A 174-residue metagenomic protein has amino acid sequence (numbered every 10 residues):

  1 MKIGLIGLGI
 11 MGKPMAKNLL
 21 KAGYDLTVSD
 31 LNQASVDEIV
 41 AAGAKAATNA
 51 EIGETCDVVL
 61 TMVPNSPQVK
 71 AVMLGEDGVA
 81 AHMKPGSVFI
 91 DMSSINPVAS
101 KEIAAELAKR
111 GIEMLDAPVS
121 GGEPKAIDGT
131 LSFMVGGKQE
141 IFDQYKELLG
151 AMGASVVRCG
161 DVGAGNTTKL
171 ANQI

Functional and structural regions predicted by a protein language model:
M1-T61, S87: NAD(P)+-binding Rossmann beta1-loop-alpha1 motif at the extreme N-terminus of oxidoreductases
L8, I95-I174: Rossmann-fold dinucleotide-binding core
M15, S35, T48, Q68 (+3 more regions): Hydrophobic alpha-helical segments typical of transmembrane helices and their membrane-interface/capping positions
T27-A41, A46-A47, F89-K101, I112-L115 (+1 more regions): Extended hydrophobic secondary-structure segments
A42-A44, T61-P64, T130-F133, Q173: Short low-complexity, flexible loop/linker segments enriched in glycine and/or proline with clustered acidic
N49-M114: Rossmann-fold NAD(P) dinucleotide-binding segment
